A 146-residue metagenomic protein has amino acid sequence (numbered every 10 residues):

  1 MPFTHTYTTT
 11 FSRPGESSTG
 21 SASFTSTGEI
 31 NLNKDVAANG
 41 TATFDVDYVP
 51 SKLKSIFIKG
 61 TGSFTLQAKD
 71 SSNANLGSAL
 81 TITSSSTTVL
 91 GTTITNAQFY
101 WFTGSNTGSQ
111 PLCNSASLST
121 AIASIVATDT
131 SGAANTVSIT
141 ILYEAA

Functional and structural regions predicted by a protein language model:
M1-A146: Surface-exposed, low-hydrophobicity beta-strand/loop segments enriched in small/polar/acidic residues
